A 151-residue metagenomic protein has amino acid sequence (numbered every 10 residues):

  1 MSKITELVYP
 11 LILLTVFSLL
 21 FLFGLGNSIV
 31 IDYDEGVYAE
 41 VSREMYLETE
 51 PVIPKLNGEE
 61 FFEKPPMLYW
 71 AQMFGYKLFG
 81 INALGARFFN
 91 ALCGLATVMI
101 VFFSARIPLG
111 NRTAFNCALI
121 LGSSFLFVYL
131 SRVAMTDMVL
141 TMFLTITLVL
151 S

Functional and structural regions predicted by a protein language model:
S2-S151: Membrane-integral, polyisoprenol-dependent glycosyltransferases of the GT-C/oligosaccharyltransferase superfamily
